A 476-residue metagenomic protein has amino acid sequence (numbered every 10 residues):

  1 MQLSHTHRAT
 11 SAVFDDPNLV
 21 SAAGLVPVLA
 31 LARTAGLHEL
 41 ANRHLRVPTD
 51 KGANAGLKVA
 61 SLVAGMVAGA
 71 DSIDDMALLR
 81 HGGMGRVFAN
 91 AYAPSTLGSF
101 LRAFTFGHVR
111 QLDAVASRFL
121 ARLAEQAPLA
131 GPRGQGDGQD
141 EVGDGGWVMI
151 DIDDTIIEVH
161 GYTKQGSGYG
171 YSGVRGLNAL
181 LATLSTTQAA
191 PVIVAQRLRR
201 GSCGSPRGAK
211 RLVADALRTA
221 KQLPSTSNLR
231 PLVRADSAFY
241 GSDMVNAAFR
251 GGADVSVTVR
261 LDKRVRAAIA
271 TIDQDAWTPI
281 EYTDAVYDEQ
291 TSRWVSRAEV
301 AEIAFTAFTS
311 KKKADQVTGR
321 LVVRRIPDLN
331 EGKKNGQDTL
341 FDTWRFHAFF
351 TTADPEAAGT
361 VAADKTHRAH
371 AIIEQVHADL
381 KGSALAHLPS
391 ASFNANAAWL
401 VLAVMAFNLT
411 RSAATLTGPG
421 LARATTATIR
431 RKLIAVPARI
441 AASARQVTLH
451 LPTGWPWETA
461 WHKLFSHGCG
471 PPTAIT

Functional and structural regions predicted by a protein language model:
M1-L177, L181-G204, K210-S225, A438-T476: Dynamic "connector" segments at or just before major functional cores
Q2-T10, S256-D379, K463-T476: An anionic, glycine-rich sequence signature occurring as long contiguous blocks
N18-L19, T49-L57, T339, S390-L400 (+1 more regions): Structural motif
L31, S61-L62, M76, A93 (+9 more regions): Short, conserved catalytic/metal-binding motifs centered on acidic residues
M76, T360-F393, A398, L402-A413: Short amphipathic alpha-helical "interface-anchor" segments enriched in bulky aromatics
G83-R86, I157-V159, S202-C203, F239-D243 (+6 more regions): Flexible loop/turn segments at secondary-structure boundaries
C203-R264: Domain-level cores of phosphate- or acyl-group-handling catalytic modules
H387-L451, W455: Basic, amphipathic alpha-helical segments enriched in Lys/Arg and hydrophobic/aromatic residues
